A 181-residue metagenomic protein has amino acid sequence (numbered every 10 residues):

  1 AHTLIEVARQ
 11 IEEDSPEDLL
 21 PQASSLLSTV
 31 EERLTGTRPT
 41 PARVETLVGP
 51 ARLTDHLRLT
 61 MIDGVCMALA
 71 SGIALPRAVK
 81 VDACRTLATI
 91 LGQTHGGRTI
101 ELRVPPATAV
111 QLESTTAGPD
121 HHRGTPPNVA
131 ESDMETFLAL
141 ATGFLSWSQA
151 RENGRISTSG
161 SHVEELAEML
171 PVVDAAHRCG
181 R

Functional and structural regions predicted by a protein language model:
A1-L20, H122-R181: C-terminal interaction segments
Q10-V110, V163-E164, M169-R181: Acidic, aliphatic-rich amphipathic alpha-helical segments
G96-E135: Glycine/small-residue-rich hydrophobic helix-like segments
